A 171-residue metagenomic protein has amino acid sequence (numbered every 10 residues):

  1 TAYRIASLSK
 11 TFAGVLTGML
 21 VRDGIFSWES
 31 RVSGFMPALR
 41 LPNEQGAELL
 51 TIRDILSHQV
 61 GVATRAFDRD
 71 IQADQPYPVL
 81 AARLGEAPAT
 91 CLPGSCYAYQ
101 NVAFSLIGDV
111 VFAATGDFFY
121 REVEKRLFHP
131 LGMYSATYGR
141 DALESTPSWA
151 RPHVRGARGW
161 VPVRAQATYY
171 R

Functional and structural regions predicted by a protein language model:
T1-I55, A89-V102, R171: Short active-site loop at a secondary-structure junction that contains or immediately precedes the catalytic residue(s)
N43-R171: Short, surface-exposed loop or secondary-structure junction motifs that flank catalytic or metal-binding residues
